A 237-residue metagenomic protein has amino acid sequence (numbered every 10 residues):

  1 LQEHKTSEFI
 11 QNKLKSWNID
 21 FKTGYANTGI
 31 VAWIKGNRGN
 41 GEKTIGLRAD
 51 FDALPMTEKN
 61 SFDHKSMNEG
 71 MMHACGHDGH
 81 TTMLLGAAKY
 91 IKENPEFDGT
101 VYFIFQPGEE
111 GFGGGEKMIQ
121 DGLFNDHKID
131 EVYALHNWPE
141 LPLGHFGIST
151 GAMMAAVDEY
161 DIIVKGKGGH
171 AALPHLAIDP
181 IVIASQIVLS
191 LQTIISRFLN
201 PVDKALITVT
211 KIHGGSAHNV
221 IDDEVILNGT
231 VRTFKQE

Functional and structural regions predicted by a protein language model:
L1-H73, T82-L85, K89-F97: Acidic/His- and Gly-rich active-site-bordering loop/insert found across diverse amide/peptide-bond hydrolases
D52-L54, K167, F234-Q236: Short coil/turn motifs at secondary-structure junctions
M56, S61-M72, G79, I91 (+1 more regions): Histidine/acidic-residue-rich, glycine-tolerant segments that coordinate divalent metal ions
H218-E237: A conserved active-site cap/scaffold subdomain adjacent to cofactor or substrate pockets
